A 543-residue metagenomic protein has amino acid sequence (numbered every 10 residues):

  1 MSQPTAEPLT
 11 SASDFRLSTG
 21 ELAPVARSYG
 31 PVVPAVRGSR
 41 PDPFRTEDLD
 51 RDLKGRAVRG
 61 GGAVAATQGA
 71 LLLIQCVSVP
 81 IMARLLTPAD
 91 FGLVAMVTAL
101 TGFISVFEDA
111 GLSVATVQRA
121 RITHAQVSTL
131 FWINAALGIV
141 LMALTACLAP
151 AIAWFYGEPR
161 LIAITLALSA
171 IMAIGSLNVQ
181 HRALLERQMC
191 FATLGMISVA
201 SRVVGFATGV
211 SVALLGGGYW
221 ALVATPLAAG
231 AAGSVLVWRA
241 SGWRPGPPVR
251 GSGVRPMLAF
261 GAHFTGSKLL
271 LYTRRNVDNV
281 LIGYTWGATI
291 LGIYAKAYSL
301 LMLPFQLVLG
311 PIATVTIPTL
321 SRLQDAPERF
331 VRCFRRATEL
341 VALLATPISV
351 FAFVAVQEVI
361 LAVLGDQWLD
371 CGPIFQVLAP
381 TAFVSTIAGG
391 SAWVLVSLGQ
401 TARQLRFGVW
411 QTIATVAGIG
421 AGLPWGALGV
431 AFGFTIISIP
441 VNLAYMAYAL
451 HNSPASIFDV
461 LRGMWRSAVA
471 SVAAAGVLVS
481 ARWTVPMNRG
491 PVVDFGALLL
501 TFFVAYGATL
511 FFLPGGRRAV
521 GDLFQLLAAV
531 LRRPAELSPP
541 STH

Functional and structural regions predicted by a protein language model:
S2-R51, A447-L450, A455-V460, M464 (+1 more regions): Membrane-proximal transmembrane or re-entrant/amphipathic helices at the cytosolic face
Q3, R16, P24-F44, D52-L112 (+5 more regions): Signature of the first transmembrane helix
G38-L53, A192, V235-V280, V315-R332 (+1 more regions): Interhelical loop/hinge segments that connect adjacent transmembrane helices in multipass membrane
G60-Q75, L222-T225, A229, G233 (+7 more regions): Transmembrane helical elements of multi-pass membrane transporters/channels
A115-T123, I174-I197, L215, W220 (+5 more regions): Membrane-interface junctions at transmembrane-helix termini in multi-pass inner-membrane proteins
Q118-N134, I293-V409: Specific pore-lining/lateral-gate transmembrane helices of multi-pass inner-membrane transport and insertion machines
V140-E158, S349-D366, A421, S480 (+1 more regions): Short membrane-interface helical motifs at transmembrane helix boundaries in multi-pass membrane transporters
I162-S169, I197-W243, P256-F260, K296-Y298 (+4 more regions): Hydrophobic alpha-helical transmembrane segments
